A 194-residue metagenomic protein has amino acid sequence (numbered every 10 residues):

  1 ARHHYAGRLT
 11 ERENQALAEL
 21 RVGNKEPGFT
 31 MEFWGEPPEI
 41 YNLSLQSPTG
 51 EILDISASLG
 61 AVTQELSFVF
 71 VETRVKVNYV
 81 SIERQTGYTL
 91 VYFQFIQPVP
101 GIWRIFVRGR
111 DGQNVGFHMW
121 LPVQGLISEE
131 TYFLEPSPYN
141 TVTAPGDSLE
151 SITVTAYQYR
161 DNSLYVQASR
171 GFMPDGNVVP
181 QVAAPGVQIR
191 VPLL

Functional and structural regions predicted by a protein language model:
A1-L194: Loop-rich non-cytosolic ectodomains and luminal regions
